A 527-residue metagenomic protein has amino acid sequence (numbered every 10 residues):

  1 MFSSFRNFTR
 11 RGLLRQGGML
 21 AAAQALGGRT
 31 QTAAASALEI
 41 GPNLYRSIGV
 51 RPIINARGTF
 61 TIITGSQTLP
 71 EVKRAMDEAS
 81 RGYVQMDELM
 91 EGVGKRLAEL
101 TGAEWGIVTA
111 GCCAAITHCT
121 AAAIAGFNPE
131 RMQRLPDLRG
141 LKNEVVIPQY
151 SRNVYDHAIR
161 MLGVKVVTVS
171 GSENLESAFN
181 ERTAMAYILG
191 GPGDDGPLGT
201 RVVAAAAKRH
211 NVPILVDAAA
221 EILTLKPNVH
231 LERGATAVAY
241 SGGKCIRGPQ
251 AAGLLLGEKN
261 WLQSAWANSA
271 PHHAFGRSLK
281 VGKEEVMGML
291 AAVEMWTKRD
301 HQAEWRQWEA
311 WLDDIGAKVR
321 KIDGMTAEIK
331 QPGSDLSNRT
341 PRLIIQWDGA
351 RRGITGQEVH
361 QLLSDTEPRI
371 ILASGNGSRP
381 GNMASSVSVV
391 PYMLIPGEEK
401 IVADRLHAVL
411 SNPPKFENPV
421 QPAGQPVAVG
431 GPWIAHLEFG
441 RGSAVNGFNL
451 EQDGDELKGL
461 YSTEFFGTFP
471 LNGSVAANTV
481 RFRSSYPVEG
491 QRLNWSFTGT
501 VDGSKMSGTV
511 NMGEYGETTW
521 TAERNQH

Functional and structural regions predicted by a protein language model:
M1-F8: N-terminal secretory signal peptides
F8-L26: N-terminal export leaders
L14-G17, S36-I63, G94-W105, C113-H301 (+7 more regions): Conserved PLP-enzyme active-site core in the AAT-like
R51-D87, V93: Glycine-rich phosphate-binding segment of PLP-dependent enzymes
M86-E91, W105-G106, G276-K280, R299-W308 (+3 more regions): Flexible, glycine/charged-enriched surface loops at secondary-structure junctions
G282-G349: Active-site pocket-lining segment
R320-S411: Conserved C-terminal alpha-helix-loop-beta "cap" of PLP-dependent enzymes that closes/shapes the active-site mouth
V420-H527: Central antiparallel beta-sheet cores of small beta-barrel/beta-sandwich binding domains
